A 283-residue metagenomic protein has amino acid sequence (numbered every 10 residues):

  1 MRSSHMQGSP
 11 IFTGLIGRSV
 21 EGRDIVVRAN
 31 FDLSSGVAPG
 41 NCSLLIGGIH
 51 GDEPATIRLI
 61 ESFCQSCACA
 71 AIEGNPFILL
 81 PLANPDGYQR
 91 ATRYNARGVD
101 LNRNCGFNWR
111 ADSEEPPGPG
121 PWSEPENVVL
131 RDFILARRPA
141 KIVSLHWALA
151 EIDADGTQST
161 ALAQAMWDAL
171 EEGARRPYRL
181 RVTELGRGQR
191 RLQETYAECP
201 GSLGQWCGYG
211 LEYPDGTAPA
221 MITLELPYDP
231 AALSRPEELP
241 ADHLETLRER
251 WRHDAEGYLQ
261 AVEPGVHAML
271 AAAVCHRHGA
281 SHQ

Functional and structural regions predicted by a protein language model:
M1-A29: Short glycine- and acidic-rich boundary segments immediately preceding or forming the N-terminal edge of structured
T13, V27, L79, I142 (+2 more regions): Conserved beta-strand scaffold positions in the cores of enzyme catalytic domains, especially in NTP/NDP-utilizing
I16, L80-L82, L185: Conserved beta-strand termini and adjacent loop/short-helix elements that scaffold enzyme active sites in alpha/beta
V20, V37-L44, I49, E53-R176 (+2 more regions): Active-site/substrate-binding loop(s) of hydrolase catalytic cores
V26-P39: Short beta-strand-to-loop junctions in surface cap/lid or active-site-entrance loops
V27-A29, L45-I46, N102, I222-E225: Active-site-proximal beta-strand elements of phosphoester/diester hydrolases
H146-W147, Y178-E212: Short catalytic/ligand-gating loop segments at beta-alpha or beta-beta junctions within enzyme catalytic domains
I152-A154, T195-H282: Active-site-adjacent mobile loop/cap segments within catalytic or ligand-binding domains
